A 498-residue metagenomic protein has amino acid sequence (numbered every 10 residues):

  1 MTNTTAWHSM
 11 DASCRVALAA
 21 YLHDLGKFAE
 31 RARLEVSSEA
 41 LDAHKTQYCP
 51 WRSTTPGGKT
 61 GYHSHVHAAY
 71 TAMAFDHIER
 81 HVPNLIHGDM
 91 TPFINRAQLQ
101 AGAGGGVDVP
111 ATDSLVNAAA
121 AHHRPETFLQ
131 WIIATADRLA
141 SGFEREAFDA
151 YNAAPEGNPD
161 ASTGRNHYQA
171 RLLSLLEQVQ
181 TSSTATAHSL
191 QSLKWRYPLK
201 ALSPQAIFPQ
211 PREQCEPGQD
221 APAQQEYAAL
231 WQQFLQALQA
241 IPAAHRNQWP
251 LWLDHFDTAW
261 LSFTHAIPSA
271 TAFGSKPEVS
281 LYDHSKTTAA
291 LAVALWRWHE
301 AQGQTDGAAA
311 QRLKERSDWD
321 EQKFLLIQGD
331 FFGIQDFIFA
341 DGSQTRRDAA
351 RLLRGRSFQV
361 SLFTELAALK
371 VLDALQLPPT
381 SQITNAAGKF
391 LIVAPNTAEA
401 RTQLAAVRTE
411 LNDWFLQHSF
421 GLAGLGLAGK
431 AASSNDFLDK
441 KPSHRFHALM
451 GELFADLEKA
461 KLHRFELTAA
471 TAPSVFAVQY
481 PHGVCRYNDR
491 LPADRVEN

Functional and structural regions predicted by a protein language model:
M1, H63-T71, S280-T288, L353-T364 (+1 more regions): Phosphate/oxyanion-binding active-site loops and adjacent basic polyanion-contact surfaces
M1-A187, Q191-L202, F208, I267-T271 (+3 more regions): Divalent metal-dependent catalytic cores for phosphoryl transfer on phosphate-bearing substrates
R212-R347: Low-complexity, highly charged intrinsically disordered N-terminal segments that act as targeting/localization
R347-L375: Surface-exposed, low-hydrophobicity interaction/linker segments
A368-I392, S419-F420, G426-A431: Conserved helix-loop-beta segment at the catalytic/binding core of cyclic-nucleotide signaling proteins
A394-Q403: Helix N-cap motif at beta-to-alpha junctions
T409-A448, A455: Flexible helix-coil linker/hinge segments at domain or subdomain boundaries
L462-N498: Cys/His-rich short segments
